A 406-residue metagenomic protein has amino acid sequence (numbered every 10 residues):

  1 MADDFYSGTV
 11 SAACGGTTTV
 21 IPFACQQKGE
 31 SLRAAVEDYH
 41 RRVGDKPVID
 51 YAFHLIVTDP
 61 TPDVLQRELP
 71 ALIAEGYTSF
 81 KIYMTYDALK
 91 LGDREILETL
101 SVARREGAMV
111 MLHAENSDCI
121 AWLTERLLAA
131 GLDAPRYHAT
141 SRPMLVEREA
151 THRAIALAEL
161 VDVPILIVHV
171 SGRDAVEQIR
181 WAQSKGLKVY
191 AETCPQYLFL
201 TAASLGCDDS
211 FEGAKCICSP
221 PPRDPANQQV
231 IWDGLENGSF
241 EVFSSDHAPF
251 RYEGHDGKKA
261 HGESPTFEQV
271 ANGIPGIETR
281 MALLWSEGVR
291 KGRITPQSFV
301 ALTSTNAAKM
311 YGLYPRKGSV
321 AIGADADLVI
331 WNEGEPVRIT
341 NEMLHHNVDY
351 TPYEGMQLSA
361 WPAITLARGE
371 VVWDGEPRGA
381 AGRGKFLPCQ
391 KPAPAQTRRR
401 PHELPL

Functional and structural regions predicted by a protein language model:
M1-D3, A24-Q26, A52-L65, M84-T85 (+1 more regions): Active-site mouth loops of central-metabolism enzymes
M1-K46: Metal-associated gating/positioning segment near the N- to mid-region
M1-T9, T61-L72, R153: Short, acidic/polar
A12, G16, Y51, F80 (+10 more regions): Divalent metal-coordination and catalytic microenvironments
R41-V57: A glycine-rich helix N-cap at a beta->alpha junction
R67-F243: Histidine/acidic residue-rich metal-binding segments in metalloenzymes
P135-D162, K215-C216, V242-F243, P249-G334: His/Asp/Glu-enriched, well-ordered alpha-helical/loop segment that forms or immediately abuts the divalent-metal
G257-Q269, I322-P388: C-terminal cap of metal-dependent C-N hydrolases
